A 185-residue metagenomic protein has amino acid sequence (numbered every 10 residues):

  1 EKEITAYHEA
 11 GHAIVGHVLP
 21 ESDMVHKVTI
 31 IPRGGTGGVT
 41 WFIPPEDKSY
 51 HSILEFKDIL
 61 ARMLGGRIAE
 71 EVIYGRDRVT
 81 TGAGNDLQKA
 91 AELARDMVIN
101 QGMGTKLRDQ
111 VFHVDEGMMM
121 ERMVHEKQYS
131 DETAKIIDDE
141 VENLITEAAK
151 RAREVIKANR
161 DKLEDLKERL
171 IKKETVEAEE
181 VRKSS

Functional and structural regions predicted by a protein language model:
K2-Y7, A13-S185: Soluble catalytic regions of large protease machineries
